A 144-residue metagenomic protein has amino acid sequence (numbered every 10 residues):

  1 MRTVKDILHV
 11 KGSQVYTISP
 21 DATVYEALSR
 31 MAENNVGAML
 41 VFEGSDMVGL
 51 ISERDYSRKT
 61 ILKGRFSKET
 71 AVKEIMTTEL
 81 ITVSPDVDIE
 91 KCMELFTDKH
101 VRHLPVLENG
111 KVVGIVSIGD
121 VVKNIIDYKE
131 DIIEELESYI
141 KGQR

Functional and structural regions predicted by a protein language model:
M1, L28-S29, E43-S45, K63-R65 (+2 more regions): Short hydrophobic/aromatic-rich motifs at helix boundaries and adjacent loops
M1-S13, S52-I81, D88-T97, I118-R144: Tandem CBS (Bateman) regulatory domains
R2-V48: A positional/architectural concept
V15-I18, M47-V48, F66, V83 (+1 more regions): Short N-terminal micro-motifs specific to bacterial/archaeal maturation and metal-cluster initiation sites
Y16, M39-V41, V72-I75, I81 (+1 more regions): Short, intrinsically disordered/low-complexity patches at protein termini and at juxtamembrane boundaries
I18-N35, T82-H100, L107: The conserved cystathionine-beta-synthase
M31-N34, M39-D55, F96, L104-G119: A glycine-centered beta-loop-beta connector
